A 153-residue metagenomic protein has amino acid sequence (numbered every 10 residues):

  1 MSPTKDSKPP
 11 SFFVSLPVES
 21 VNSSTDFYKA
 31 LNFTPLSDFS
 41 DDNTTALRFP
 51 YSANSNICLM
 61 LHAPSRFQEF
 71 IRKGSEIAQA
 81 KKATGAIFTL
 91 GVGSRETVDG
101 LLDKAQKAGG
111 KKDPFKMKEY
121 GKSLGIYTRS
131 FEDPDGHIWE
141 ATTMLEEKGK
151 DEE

Functional and structural regions predicted by a protein language model:
M1-T25, S37, G85-L90, T142-E153: N-terminal beta-strand motif that seeds the catalytic metal site of vicinal oxygen chelate
S2-K5, L102-E153: Vicinal oxygen chelate
P10-S20, L47-P50, K73-K104, Y127-E132: Vicinal oxygen chelate
S15-Q68: Core segments of cupin and vicinal oxygen chelate
T25, E69, D99, W139: Alpha-helical elements of the RecA-like P-loop NTPase motor core of helicases
L31, K81, L145-E146: Membrane-topology and secretion signals of cell-surface/extracellular proteins
N32, F49-N54, G93-R95, G109-L124: Short, charged helix-to-loop "capping" segments that act as catalytic/coupling loops
F67-S75, G149-K150: A short, acidic/glycine-rich surface segment
